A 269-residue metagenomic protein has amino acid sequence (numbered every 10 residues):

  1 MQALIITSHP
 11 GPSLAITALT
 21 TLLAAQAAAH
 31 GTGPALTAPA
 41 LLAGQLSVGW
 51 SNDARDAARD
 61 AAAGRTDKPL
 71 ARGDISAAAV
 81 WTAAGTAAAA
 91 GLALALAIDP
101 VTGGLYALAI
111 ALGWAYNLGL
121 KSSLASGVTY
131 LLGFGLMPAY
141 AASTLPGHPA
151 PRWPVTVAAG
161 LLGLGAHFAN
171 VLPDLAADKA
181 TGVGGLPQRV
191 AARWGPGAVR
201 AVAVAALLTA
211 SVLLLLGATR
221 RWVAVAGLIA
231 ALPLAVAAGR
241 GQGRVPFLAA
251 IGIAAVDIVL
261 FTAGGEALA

Functional and structural regions predicted by a protein language model:
M1-A269: Multi-pass alpha-helical membrane architecture of UbiA-family and related isoprenoid/lipid prenyltransferases
